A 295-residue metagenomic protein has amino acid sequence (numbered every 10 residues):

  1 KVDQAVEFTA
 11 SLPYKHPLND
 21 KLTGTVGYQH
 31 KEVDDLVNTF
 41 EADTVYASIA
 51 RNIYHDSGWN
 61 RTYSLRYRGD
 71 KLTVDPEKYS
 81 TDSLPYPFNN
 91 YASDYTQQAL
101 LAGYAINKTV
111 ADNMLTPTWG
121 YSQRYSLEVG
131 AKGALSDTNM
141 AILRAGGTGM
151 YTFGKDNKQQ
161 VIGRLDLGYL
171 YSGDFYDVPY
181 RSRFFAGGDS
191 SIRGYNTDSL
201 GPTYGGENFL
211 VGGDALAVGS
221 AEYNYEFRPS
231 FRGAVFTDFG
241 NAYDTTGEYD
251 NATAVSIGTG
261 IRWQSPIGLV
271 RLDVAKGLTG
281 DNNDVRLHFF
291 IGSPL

Functional and structural regions predicted by a protein language model:
K1-L115, W119-R124, R193-G194, D198-G205 (+3 more regions): Gram-negative/organellar outer-membrane beta-barrel architecture
A5-T9, T25, Y54, L101-W263 (+1 more regions): Extended beta-strand-rich architecture
V33, F40, R66-T73, E77-Y79 (+9 more regions): Outer-membrane beta-barrel domain signature
V33-A42, G130-M140, L278: Outer-membrane beta-barrel proteins
G233-F236, V270-A275: Conserved active-site loop/cleft motifs that coordinate metal ions or position small ligands
